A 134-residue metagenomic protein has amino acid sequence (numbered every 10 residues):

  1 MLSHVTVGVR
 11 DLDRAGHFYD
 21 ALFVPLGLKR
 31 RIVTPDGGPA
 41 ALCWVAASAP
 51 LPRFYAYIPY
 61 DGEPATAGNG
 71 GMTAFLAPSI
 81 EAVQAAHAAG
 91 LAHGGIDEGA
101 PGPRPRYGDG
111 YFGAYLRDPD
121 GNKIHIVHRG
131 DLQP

Functional and structural regions predicted by a protein language model:
M1, T66-G70, G108: Short glycine-enriched loop/turn motifs at secondary-structure junctions
M1-G16, T73, G130-P134: N-terminal beta-strand motif that seeds the catalytic metal site of vicinal oxygen chelate
G8-L51: Core segments of cupin and vicinal oxygen chelate
R10-R14, T73-A114, P119: Vicinal oxygen chelate
P39-Q84: Long, continuous compositionally biased terminal/linker segments
C43-A49, L116-P119, R129: Active-site beta-strand termini and strand-to-loop segments that position acidic
R53, K123-I126: Short glycine-/small-residue motifs
G108, Y115, V127-Q133: Short beta->alpha transition motifs characteristic of CBS
